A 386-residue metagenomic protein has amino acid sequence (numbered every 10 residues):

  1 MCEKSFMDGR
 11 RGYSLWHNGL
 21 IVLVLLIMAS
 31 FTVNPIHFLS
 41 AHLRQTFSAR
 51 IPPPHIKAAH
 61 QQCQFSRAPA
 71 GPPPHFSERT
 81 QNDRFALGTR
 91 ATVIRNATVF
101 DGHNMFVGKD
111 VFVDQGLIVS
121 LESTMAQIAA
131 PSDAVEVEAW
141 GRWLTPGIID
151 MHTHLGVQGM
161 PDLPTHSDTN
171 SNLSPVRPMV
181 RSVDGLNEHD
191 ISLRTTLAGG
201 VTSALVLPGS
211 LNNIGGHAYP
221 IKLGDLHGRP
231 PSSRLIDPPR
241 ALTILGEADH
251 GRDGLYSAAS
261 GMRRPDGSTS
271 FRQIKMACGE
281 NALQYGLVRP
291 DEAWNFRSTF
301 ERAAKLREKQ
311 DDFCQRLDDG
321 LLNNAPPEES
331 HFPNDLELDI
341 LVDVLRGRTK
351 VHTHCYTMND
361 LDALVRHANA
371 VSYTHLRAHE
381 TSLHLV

Functional and structural regions predicted by a protein language model:
M1-G12: Short, low-complexity, Lys/Arg-enriched N-terminal segments of secretory-pathway carbohydrate enzymes
H17-I21, H37, L197-Y373: Polyanionic/metal-chelating signatures
G19-T32: Hydrophobic membrane-insertion alpha-helices, especially the h-region of bacterial N-terminal signal peptides
F38-L87: N-terminal pre-domain segments of enzymes
S77-R90, V99, H103-T145, D162: Histidine-rich, glycine-flanked metal-binding segment
R90-T92, I128-V183, A198: Replace "His-x-His-based motif
D162-L186, I221-R229, F271-C278: Active-site gating loops and adjacent loop-to-helix segments of metal-dependent hydrolytic enzymes
T374-T381: Conserved small/polar residues in nucleotide/adenosyl-binding loops
